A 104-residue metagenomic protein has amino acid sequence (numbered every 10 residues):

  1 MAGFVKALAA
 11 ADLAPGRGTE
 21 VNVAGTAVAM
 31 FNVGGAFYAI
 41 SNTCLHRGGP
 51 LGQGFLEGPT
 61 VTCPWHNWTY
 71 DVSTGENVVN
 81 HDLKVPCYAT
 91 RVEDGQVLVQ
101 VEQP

Functional and structural regions predicted by a protein language model:
M1-G58, D71, E76, K84-P104: N-terminal pre-ligand scaffold of iron-sulfur
C44, C63-H66: Short cysteine clusters
H81: Glycine/small-residue-rich loop that forms an oxyanion/phosphate-binding "nest" at active or ligand-binding sites
